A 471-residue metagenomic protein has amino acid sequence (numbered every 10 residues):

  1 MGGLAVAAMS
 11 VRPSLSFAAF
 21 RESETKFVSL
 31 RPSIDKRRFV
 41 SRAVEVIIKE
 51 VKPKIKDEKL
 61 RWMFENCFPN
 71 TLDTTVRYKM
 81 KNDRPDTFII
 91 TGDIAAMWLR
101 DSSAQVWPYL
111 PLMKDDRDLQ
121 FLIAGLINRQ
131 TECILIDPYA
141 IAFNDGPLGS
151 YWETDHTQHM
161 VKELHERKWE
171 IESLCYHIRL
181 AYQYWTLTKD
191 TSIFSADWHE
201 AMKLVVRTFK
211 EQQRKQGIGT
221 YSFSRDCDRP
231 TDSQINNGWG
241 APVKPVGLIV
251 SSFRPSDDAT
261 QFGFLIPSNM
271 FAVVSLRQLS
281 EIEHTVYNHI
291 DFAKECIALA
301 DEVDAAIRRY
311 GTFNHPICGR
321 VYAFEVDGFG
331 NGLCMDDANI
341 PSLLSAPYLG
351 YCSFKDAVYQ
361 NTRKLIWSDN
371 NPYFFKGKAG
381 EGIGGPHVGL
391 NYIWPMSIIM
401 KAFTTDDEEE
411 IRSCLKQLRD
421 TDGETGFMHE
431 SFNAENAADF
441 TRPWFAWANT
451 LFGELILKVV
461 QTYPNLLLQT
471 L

Functional and structural regions predicted by a protein language model:
M1-A18: N-terminal export signals
F17-R100: Low-complexity, Ser/Thr/Pro/Gly-enriched N-terminal "stalk/linker" regions
A43-K56, A104-R117, Y176-T191, M270-H289 (+3 more regions): Well-ordered alpha-helical scaffold segments within catalytic/enzyme domains
M63, R117-C133, D190-K210, L279-Y310 (+3 more regions): Extended, well-ordered alpha-helical scaffold segments
L72-P85, L148-T157, P242-R254, E424-E430: Active-site-adjacent bridging/hinge elements
A95-T231, A446-V460: Aromatic-rich carbohydrate-recognition surfaces in CAZymes
L99, L135, Y139, F143-G146 (+5 more regions): Extended ligand-binding clefts on enzyme/binding-domain cores
H156-K162, R167-W169, H177, L333-F354 (+1 more regions): C-terminal capping/lid segments that line or modulate ligand- or cofactor-binding pockets
